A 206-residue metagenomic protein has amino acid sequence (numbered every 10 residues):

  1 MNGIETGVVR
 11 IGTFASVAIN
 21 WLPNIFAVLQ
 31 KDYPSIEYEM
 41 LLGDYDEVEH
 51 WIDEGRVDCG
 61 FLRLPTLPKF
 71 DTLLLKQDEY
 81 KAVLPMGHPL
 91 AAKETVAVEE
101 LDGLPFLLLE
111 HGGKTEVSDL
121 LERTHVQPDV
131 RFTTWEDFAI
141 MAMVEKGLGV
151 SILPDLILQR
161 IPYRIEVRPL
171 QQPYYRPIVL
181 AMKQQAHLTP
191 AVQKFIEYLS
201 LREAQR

Functional and structural regions predicted by a protein language model:
M1-R10, I19, Q30-K31, P68-L73 (+3 more regions): Short helix-loop hinge/linker segments at domain boundaries
G3, K69-F106, P190: Flexible hinge/capping segments at coil-to-helix
T6-P68, F132-T134: Central regulatory/effector-binding core of bacterial HTH transcription factors
V8-G12, G60, V83, L107 (+3 more regions): Short, well-ordered beta-strand segments
W21-D32, L120, K194-R206: Generic non-transmembrane alpha-helical segments
D44-E49, D53-R56, R63, G112-E166: Hydrophobic hinge/microswitch elements
P68-L74, D78-E79, F138-Q185, K194: Beta-alpha-beta core module
L104-H125, L188-I196, R206: Secondary-structure junction motif
